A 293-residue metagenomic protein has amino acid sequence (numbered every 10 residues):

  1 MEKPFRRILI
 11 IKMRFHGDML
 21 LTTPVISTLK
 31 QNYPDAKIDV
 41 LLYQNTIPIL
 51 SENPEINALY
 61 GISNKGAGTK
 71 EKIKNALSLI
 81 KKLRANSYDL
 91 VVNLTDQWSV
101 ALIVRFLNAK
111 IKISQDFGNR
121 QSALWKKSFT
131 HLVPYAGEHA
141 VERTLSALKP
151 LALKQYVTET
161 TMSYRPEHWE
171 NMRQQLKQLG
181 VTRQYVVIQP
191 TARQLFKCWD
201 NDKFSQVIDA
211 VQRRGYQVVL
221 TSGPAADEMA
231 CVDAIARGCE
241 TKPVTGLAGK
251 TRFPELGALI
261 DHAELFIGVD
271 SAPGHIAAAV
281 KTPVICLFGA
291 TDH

Functional and structural regions predicted by a protein language model:
M1-H293: Catalytic machinery of carbohydrate-active enzymes, primarily nucleotide-sugar-dependent glycosyltransferases
